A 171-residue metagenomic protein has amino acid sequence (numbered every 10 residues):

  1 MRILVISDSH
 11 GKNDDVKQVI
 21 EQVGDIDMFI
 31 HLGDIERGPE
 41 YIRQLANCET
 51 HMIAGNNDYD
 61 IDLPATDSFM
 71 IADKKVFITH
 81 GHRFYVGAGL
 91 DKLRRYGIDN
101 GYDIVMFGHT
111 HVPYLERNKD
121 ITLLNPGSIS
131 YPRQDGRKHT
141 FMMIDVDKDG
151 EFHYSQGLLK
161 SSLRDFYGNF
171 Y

Functional and structural regions predicted by a protein language model:
M1-E49, D58-D60, P64-A65, G136-T140 (+3 more regions): N-terminal active-site segment of His-dependent metallophosphoesterases
M1-I3, S68-F77, R117-L123, V146-H153: Beta-strand-turn-beta hairpins that frame and shape the catalytic cleft of phosphate-ester-processing enzymes
V5-S7, M28-D34, H51-N56, F77-H80 (+2 more regions): Active-site neighborhood of phospho(di)ester-bond hydrolases with catalytic His/Asp-centered motifs
H10-D14, I35-E40, N57-D62, F84-G89 (+2 more regions): Active-site environment of divalent metal-dependent phosphoester hydrolases
G24-I26, L45-E49, D73-K74, G101-Y102 (+1 more regions): Short glycine/proline-enriched coil/turn segments at helix->beta-strand junctions
H51, G87-G150: Conserved beta-sheet core of the metallophosphoesterase superfamily
H51-N56, D62-Y102: Helix-adjacent hinge/juxtasegments
I61, T79-G87, I129-T140, Q156-K160: Short, basic, helix/turn surface patches
